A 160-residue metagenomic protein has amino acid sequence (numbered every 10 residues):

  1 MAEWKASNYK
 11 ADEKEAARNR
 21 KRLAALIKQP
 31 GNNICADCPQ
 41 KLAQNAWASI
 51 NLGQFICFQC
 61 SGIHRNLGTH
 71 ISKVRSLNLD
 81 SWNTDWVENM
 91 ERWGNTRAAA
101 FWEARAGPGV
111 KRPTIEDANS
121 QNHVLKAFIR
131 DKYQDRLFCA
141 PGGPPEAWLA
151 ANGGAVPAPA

Functional and structural regions predicted by a protein language model:
A2-W4, A11-E15: A conserved amphipathic helix/loop scaffold that creates a polar/acidic microenvironment used either to coordinate
A6-Y9, R20-A25, F58-V156: Cys/His-rich, Zn2+-coordinating zinc-finger modules
E15, K28-A36: GIY-YIG nuclease catalytic motif and its immediate N-terminal context
R22, G31-I34, A46: Core residues of folded domains in eukaryotic genome-function proteins
G31, I50-I56: Short metal-coordination and nucleic-acid-contact micro-motifs, chiefly zinc-binding Cys/His arrays
C35-C38, C57: Short cysteine-rich clusters marking metal-coordination/redox-active sites
K41-L52: Canonical RING-type zinc finger of E3 ubiquitin-protein ligases
A158-A160: Eukaryotic low-complexity, intrinsically disordered tracts enriched in Ser/Thr/Pro/Gln
